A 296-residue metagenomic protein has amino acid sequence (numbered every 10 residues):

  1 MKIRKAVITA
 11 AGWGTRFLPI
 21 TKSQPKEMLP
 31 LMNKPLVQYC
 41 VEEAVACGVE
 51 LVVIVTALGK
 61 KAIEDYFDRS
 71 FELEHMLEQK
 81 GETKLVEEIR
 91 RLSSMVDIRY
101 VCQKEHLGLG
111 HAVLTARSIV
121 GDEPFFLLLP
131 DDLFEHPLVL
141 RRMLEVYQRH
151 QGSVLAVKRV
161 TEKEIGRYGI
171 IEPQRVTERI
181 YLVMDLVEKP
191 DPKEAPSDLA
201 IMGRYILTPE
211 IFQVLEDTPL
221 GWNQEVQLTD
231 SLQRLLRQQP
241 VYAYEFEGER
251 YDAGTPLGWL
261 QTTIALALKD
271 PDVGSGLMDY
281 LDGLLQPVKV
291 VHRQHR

Functional and structural regions predicted by a protein language model:
M1-A6, S275-D282: Positively charged, low-complexity intrinsically disordered leader regions
K2-E78, V139-L140: N-terminal glycine-rich phosphate-binding loop and ensuing alpha1 helix
K5, E50-V52, D97, P124 (+3 more regions): Residues at the starts of beta-strands that form the adenosine-phosphate
L36-Y39, H111-T115, S231: Well-ordered alpha-helical segments embedded in enzymatic catalytic cores
E72-H75, T83-P173, P209, E216: Conserved beta-loop-beta/alpha segment of the NTase-like Rossmann-fold superfamily that binds/positions NTPs
F126, L144-Q148, T177-D279: Catalytic-core segments of class I nucleotidyltransferases/pyrophosphorylases that form NMP-activated intermediates
